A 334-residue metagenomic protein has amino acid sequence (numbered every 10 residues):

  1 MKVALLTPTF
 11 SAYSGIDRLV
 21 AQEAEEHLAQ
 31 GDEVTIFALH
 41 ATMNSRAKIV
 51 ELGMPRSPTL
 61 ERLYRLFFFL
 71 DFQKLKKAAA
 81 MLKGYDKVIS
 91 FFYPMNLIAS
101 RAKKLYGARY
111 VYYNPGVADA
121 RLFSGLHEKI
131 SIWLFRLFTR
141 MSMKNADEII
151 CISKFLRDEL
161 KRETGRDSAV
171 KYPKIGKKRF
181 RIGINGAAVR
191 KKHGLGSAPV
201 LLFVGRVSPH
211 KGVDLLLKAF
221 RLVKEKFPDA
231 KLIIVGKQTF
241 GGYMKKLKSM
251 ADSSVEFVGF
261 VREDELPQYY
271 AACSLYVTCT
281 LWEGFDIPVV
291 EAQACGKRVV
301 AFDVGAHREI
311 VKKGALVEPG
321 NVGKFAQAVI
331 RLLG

Functional and structural regions predicted by a protein language model:
V3, K87, K103-L122, I150: Active-site proximal beta-strand in glycosyltransferases
D17-Q22, P199, F203-L222, G242-K245 (+1 more regions): A conserved mid-protein helix/loop that constitutes part of the nucleotide-sugar donor-binding site
S90-N96, N114: Short His-centered aromatic/hydrophobic patch
I130-E148: Membrane-proximal helix-turn-helix segments that form the acceptor-binding/catalytic region of lipid-linked
M143, F260-V261, Q268-C273: Short alpha-helical donor nucleotide-sugar binding micro-motif in glycosyltransferases
M244-V261: Nucleotide-activated donor-binding/catalytic signature segment of Leloir-type glycosyltransferases, i.e., the conserved
L281: Aromatic "clamp/platform" in nucleotide-sugar-dependent glycosyltransferases that forms part of the donor/acceptor
A315-G323, I330-G334: Conserved acidic donor-binding segment of nucleotide-sugar-dependent glycosyltransferases
